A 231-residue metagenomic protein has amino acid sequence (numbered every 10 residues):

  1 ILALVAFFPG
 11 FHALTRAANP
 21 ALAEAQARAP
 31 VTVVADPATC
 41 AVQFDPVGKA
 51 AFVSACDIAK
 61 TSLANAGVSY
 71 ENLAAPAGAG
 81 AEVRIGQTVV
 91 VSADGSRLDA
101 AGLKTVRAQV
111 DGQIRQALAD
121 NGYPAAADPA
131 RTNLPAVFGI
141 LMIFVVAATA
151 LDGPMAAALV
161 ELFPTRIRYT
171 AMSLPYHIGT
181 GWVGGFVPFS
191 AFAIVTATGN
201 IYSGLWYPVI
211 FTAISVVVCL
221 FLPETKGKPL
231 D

Functional and structural regions predicted by a protein language model:
A3-L4, Y176-H177, P208-T212: Residue-level recognition of pore/gate-forming positions within transmembrane alpha-helices of multi-pass
A6-R16, I210-D231: Multi-pass alpha-helical transporter architecture, strongest for 12-TM Major Facilitator/SLC carriers used
F11-G139: Low-complexity, proline/glycine-enriched hydrophobic segments characteristic of transmembrane helices
L134-M142, P154, L205: The feature captures the transmembrane alpha-helix scaffold of multi-pass secondary transporters
V145-G153, T180-G181: Small-residue-rich segments within alpha-helical transmembrane domains of MFS-like 12-TM solute carriers
A150-F163: Intracellular juxtamembrane helix-capping segments at the cytosolic ends of symmetry-related transmembrane helices
R166-T198: A late C-terminal transmembrane helix in Major Facilitator Superfamily
